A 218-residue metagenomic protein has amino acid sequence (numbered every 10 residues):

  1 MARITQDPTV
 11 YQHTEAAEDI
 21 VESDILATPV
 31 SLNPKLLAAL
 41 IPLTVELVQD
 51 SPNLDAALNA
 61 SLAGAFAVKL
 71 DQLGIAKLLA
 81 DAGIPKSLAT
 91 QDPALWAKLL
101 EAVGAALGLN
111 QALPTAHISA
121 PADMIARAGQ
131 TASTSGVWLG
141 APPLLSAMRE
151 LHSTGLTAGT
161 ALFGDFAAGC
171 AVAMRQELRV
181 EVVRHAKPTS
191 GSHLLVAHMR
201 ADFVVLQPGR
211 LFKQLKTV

Functional and structural regions predicted by a protein language model:
M1-L37: Assembly/oligomerization interface modules of large self-assembling protein complexes
R3-T5, L43-L47, M199: Short, structured patches in soluble enzyme cores that scaffold and shape functional sites
Y11-T14, P52-L54, A128-A132, A161-F163 (+2 more regions): Short conserved micro-motifs at the rims of enzyme active sites and ligand-binding pockets
D24-K35, F66-A67, K98-A106: Structured alpha-helical segments in the cores of large, soluble enzyme domains
V30-V48, D123-R127, T131-S133, L195: Extended, low-charge hydrophobic alpha-helical regions
A38-A97: Acidic, glycine-rich loop-and-beta core segments that form the ion-binding/anion-interacting portion of active sites
L78-A201: Extended oligomerization regions of viral-like shell subunits
M199-V218: Structural signal for terminal/edge beta-strands and the immediately following C-terminal loop/tail that closes
